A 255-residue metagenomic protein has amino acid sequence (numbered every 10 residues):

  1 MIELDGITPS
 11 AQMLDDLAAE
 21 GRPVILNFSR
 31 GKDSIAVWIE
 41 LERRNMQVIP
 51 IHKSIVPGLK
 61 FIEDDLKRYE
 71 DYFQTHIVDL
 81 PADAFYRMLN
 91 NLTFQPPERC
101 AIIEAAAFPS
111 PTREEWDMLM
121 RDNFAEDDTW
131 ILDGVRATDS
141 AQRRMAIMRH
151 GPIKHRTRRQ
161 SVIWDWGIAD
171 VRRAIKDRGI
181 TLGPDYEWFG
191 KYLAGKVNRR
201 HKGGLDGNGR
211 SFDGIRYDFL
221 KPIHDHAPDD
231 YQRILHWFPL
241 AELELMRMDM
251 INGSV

Functional and structural regions predicted by a protein language model:
M1-V255: Nucleotide-activated chemistry modules centered on ATP-dependent adenylation/adenylyltransferase
